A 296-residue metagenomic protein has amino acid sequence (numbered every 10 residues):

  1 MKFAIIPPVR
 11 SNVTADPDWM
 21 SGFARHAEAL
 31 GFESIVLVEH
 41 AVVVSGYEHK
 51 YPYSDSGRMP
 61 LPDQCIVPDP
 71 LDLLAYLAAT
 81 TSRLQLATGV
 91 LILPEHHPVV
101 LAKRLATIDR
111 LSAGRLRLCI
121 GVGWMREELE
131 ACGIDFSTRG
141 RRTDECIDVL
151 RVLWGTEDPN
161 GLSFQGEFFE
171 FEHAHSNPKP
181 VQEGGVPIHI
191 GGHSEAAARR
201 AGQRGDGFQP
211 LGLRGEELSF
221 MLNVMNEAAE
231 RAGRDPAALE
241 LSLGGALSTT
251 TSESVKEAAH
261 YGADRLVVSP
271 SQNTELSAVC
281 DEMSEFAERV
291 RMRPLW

Functional and structural regions predicted by a protein language model:
M1-W296: Active-site-adjacent structural elements that line small-molecule/cofactor binding pockets in enzymes
